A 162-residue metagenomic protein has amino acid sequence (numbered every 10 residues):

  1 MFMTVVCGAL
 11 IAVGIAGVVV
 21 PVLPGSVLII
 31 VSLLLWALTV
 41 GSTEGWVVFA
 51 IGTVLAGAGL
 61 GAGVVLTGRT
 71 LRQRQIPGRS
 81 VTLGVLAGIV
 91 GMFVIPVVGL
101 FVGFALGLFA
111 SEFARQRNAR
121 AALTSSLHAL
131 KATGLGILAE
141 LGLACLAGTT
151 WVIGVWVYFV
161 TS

Functional and structural regions predicted by a protein language model:
T4-G8, I30, F49-V54, V81-L86 (+1 more regions): Hydrophobic alpha-helical transmembrane segments
I11-L28, A87-V97: Transmembrane alpha-helix interface/packing and boundary motifs in multi-pass membrane proteins, characterized by
L28-E44, A87-G91, L106-R115: Interfacial segments of multi-pass membrane proteins
G41, W46-R69, F101-V102, S111 (+1 more regions): Alpha-helical transmembrane segments and their juxtamembrane interface "caps" in small multi-pass membrane proteins
G61, M92-F113, R117, T133: Mid-bilayer segments of alpha-helical transmembrane spans in multi-pass integral membrane proteins that mediate
L66-V85: Membrane-embedded helical hairpins/re-entrant loop segments and their flanking transmembrane helices within multi-pass
F93-I95, H128-G142: Individual transmembrane alpha-helices with interfacial aromatic-anchor signatures
T149-S162: Juxtamembrane boundary at the C-terminal end of a transmembrane helix
